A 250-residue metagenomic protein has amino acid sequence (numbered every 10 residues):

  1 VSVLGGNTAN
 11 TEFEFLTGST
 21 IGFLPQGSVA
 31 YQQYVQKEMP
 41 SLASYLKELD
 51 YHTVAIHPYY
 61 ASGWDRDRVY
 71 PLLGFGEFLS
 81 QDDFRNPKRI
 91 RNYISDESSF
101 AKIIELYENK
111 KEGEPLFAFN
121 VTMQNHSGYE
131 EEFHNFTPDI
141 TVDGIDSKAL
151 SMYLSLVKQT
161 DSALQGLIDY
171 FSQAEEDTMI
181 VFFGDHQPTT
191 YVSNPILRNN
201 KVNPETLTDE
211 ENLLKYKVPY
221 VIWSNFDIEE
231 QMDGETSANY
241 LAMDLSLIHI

Functional and structural regions predicted by a protein language model:
V1-I248: Solvent-exposed soluble domains appended to multi-pass membrane proteins
